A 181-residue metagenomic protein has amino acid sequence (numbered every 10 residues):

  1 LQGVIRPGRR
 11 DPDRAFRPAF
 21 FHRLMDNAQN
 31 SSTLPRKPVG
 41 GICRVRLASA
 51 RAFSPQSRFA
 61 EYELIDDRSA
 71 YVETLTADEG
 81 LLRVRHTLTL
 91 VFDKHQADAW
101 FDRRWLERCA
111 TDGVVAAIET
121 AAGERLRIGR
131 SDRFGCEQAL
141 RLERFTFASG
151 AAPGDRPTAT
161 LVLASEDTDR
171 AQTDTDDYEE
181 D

Functional and structural regions predicted by a protein language model:
G3-P12, T175-D181: Intrinsically disordered, low-complexity terminal/linker regions enriched in Pro/Ser/Gly and acidic residues
P7-R10, A15-T89, C136-P153: Solvent-exposed edge beta-strands and adjacent loop segments that serve as assembly or binding interfaces
L75-W100, G154-D169: Oligomerization/assembly interface segments of phage tail-like spikes and tubes
E79-G80, L106-R108, I118, A151-D155: A general structural signal for short secondary-structure junctions and capping/turn motifs
T89-K94, A121-F145: Short acidic, glycine/tyrosine-flanked loop/strand segments centered on an H-E-D-like triad
A97-L106, Q172-T175: Short, conserved charged micro-motifs
R103-D132: Short, acidic/charged, Gly/Pro-enriched secondary-structure junctions
F134-D181: Mixed-charge, glycine-accented linear interaction segment located at domain edges/termini
